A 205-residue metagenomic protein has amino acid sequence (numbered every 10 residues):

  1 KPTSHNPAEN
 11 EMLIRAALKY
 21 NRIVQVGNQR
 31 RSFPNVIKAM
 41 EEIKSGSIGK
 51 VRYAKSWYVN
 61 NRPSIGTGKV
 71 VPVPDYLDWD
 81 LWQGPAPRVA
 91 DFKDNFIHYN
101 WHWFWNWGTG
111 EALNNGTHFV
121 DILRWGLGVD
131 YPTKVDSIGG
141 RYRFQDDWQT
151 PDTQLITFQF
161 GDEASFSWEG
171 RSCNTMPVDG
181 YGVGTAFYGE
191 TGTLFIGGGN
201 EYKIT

Functional and structural regions predicted by a protein language model:
K1-S32, G46: Beta-strand-loop-alpha-helix segment that lines the small-molecule cofactor/substrate pocket of alpha/beta enzymes
A8-M12, R31-P34, K38, L77 (+1 more regions): Extracytoplasmic/secreted proteins, especially bacterial periplasmic and envelope-associated proteins
A16, K38-E42: Active-site Tyr-X1-5-Lys
Q25-G27, I43, K55-S56, G66: Alpha/beta-hydrolase
K38, K50, K55, V59-T205: Contiguous beta-strand/loop segments that form the cofactor/metal-binding neighborhood of enzyme cores
